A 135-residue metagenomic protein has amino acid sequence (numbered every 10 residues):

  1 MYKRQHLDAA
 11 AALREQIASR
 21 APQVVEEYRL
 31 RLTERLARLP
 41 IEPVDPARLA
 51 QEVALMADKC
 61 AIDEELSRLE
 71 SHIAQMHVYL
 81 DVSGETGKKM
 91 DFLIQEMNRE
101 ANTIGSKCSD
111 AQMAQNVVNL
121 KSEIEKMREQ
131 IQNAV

Functional and structural regions predicted by a protein language model:
K3-V135: N-terminal intrinsically disordered, cationic/polar leader segments that include organellar targeting peptides
